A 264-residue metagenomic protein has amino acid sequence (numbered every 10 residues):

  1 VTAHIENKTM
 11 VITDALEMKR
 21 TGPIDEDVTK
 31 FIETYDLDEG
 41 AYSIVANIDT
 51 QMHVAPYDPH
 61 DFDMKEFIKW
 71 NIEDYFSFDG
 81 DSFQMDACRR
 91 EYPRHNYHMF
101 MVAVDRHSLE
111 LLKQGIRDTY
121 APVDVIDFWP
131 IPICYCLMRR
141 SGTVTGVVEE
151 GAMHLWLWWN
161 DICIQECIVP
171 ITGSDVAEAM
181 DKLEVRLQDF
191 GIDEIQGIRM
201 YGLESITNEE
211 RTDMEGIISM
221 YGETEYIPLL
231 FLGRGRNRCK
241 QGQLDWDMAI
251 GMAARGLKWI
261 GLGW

Functional and structural regions predicted by a protein language model:
V1-E17, L37, P93-G197: Small-residue (GG/TT-enriched) beta-loop-alpha framework at ligand/catalytic clefts
V1-Q51: Early-domain small/polar-rich strand-loop-helix modules and first-structured segments of the mature chain
I24-K30, M64-I68, V176-V185: Well-ordered, non-membrane alpha-helical segments in soluble/globular domains
L37-T50, I192-I206: Short glycine-rich phosphate-binding loop at a beta-alpha junction
I48-M99: Internal amphipathic helical hairpin motif
Q51-M52, S108, D175, E204-N208: Short acidic, S/G/P-rich loop/turn micro-motifs used as interaction or catalytic elements
I116, N208-Y221: Short, aromatic/basic amphipathic alpha-helical patches
E225-W264: Glycine-rich phosphate-binding/hydrolytic loop that grips phosphoryl groups
